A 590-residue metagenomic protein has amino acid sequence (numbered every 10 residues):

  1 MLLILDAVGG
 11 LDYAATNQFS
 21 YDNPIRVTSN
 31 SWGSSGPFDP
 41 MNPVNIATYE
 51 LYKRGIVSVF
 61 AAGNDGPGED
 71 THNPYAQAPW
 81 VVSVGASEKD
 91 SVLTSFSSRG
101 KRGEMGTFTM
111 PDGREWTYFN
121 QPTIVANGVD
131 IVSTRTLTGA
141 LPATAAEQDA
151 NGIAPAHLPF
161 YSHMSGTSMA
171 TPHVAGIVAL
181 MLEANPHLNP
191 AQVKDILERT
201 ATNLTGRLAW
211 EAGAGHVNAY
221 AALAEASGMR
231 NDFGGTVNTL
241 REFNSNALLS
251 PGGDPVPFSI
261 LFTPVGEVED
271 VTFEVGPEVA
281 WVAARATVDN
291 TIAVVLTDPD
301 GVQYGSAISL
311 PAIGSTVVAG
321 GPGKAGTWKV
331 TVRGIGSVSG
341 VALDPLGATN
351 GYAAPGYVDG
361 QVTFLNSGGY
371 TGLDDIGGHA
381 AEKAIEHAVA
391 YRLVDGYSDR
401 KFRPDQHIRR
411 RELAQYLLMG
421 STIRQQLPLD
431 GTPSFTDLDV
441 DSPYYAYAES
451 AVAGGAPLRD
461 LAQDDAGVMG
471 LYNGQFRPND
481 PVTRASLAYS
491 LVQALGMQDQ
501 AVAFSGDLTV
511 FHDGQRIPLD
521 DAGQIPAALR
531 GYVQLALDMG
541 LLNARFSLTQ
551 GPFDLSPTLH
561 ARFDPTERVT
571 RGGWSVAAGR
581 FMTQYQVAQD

Functional and structural regions predicted by a protein language model:
M1-L5, Y21-R26, Y52-G55, Q77-V81 (+4 more regions): Subtilisin-like serine protease catalytic core
M1-P40, G85: Subtilisin-like peptidase catalytic core
M1-V8, S162-L182: Active-site alpha-helical elements of protease catalytic centers
I25-S29, H157-Y161, E183-E269: C-terminal subdomain of the subtilisin-like protease fold in secreted/lumenal serine endopeptidases
A76-A175: Extracellular S/T/G-rich loop segment that most often corresponds to the catalytic His/Ser-adjacent loop
E211-A212, A224, L261-G305: Acidic, Ser/Thr/Pro-rich low-complexity intrinsically disordered segments
F233, L240, L296-Q303, G320-D374: C-terminal edge strands of extracellular/lumenal beta-sandwich accessory domains
T236, Q361-D590: N-terminal propeptides
